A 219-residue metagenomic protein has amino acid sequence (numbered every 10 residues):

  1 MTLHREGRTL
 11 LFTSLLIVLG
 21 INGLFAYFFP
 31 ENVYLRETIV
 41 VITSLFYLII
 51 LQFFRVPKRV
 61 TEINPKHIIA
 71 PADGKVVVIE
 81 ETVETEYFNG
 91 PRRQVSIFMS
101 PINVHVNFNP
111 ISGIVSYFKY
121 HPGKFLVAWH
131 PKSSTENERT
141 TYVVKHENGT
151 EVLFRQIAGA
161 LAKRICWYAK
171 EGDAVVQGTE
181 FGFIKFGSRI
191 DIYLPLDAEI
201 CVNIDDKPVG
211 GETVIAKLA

Functional and structural regions predicted by a protein language model:
M1-A219: Contiguous, well-folded functional domains in the mature portion of proteins
